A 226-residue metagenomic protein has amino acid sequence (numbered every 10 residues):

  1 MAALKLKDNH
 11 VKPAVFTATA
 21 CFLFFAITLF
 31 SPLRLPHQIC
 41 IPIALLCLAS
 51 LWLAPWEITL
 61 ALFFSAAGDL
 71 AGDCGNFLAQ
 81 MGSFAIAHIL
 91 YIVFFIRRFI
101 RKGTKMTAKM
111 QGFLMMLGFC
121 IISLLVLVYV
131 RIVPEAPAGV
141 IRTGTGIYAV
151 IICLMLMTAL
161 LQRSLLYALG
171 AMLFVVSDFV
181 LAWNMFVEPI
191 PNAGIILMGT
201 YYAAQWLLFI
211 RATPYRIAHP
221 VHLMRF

Functional and structural regions predicted by a protein language model:
M1-F226: Polytopic alpha-helical membrane-helix bundles and their juxtamembrane interface segments in multi-pass membrane
